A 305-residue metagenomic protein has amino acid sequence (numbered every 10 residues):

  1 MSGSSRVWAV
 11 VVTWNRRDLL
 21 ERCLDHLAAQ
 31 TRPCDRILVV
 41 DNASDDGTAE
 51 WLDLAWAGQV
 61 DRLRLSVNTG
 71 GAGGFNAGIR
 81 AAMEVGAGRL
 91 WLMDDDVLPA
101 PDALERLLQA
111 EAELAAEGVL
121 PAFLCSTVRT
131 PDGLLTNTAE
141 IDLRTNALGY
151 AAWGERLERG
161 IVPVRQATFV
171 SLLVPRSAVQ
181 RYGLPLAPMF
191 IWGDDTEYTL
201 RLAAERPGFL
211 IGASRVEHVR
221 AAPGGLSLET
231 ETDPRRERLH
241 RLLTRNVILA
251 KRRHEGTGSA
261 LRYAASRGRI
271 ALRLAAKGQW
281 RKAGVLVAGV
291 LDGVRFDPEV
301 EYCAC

Functional and structural regions predicted by a protein language model:
D25-C34: Short, acidic, metal-binding catalytic loop of nucleotide-sugar glycosyltransferases
H26, D41-E50, V67, V97: A conserved acidic beta->alpha catalytic loop
D53-G73, A77-E84: Conserved donor nucleotide-binding strand/loop of the catalytic core
A87-D96: Short beta-strand-to-loop acidic/aromatic patch adjacent to the donor-nucleotide binding site
D102-A139: Conserved donor NDP-sugar-binding/catalytic core segment of glycosyltransferases
G154-V174: A recurrent flexible, glycine/aromatic-enriched loop bordering the glycosyltransferase active site that acts as
L172, A178-G183, P188-S214: A short, conserved alpha-helix in the catalytic core of glycosyltransferases
E255-C305: Non-catalytic, C-terminal membrane-associated alpha-helical segments of glycosyltransferases
